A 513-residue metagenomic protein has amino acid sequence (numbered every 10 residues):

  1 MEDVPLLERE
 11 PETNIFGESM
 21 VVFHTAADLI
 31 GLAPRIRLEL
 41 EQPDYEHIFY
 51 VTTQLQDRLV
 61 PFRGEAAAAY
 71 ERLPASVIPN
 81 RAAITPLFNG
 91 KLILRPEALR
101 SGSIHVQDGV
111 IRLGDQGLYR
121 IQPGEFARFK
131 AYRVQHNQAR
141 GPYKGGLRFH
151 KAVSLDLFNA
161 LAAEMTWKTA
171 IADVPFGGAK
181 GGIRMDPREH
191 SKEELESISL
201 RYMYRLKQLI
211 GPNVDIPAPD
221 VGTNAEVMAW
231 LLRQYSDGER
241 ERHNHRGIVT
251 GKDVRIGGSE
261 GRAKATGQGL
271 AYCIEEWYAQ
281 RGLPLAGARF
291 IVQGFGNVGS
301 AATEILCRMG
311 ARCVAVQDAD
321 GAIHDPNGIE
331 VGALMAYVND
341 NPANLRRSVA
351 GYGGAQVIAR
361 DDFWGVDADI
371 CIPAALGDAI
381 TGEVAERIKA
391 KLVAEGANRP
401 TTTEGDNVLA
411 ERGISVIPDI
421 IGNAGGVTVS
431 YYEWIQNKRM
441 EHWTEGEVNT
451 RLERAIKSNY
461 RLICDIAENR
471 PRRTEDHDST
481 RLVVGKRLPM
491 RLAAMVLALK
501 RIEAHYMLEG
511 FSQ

Functional and structural regions predicted by a protein language model:
E2-E12, R387-Q513: Adenosine-phosphate binding glycine-rich loop
P5-Q54, V77-I84, R112: Short, Gly/Pro- and small/polar-rich lid/capping loops
F49-T53, G90-L92, G109, G117-P123 (+2 more regions): Short beta-strand elements
Q122-T166: N-terminal cap/recognition module
H150, T169-A286: Glycine/serine-rich phosphate-binding loop and adjoining beta1-alpha1 elements at the start of nucleotide-handling
I256-G365: Glycine-rich phosphate/diphosphate-binding loop of Rossmann-like nucleotide-binding domains
G321-V416, G422: Rossmann-like adenosine-cofactor binding region
